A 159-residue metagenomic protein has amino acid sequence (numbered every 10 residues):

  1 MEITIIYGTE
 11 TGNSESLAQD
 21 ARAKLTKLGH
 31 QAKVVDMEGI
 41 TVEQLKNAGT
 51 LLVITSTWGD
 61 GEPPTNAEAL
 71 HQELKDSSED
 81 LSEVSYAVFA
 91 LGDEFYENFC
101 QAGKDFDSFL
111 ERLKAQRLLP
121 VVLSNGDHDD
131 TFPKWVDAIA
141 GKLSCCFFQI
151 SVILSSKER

Functional and structural regions predicted by a protein language model:
E2-T4, G12-S16, K24-V34, V42 (+1 more regions): FMN-binding flavodoxin-like domain, especially the glycine-rich phosphate-binding loop
G39: Glycosyltransferase specificity loop/lid
